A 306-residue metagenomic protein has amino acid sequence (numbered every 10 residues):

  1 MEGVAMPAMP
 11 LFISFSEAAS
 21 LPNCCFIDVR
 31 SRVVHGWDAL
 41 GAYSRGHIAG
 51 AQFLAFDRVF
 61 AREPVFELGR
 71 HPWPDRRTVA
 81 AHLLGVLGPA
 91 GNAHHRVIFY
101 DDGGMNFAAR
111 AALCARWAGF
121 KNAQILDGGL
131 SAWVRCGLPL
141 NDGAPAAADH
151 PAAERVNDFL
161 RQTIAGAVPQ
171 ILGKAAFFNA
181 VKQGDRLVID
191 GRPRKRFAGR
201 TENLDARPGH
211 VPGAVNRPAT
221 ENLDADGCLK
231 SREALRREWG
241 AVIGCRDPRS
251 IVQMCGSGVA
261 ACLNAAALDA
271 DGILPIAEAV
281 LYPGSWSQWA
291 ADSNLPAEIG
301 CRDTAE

Functional and structural regions predicted by a protein language model:
E2-E306: Cytosolic catalytic domains that perform sulfur/thiol-centered chemistry
